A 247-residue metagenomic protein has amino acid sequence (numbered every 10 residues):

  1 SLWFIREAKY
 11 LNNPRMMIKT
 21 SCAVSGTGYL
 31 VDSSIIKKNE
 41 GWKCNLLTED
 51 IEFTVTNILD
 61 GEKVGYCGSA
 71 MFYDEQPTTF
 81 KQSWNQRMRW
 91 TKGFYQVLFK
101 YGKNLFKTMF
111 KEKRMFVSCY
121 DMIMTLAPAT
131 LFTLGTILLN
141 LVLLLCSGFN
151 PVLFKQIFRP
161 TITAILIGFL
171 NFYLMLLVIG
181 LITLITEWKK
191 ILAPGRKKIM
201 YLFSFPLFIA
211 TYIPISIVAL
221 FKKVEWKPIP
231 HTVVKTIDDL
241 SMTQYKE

Functional and structural regions predicted by a protein language model:
S1-C44, M88, Y95, F99: Long helical/loop segments within the catalytic core of UDP-sugar-dependent glycosyltransferases, especially the large
N45, T54-Y73: Catalytic donor-sugar/metal-binding loop of nucleotide-sugar-dependent glycosyltransferases
L47-F53, F94: Acidic donor-binding loop at a coil-to-helix junction in glycosyltransferase catalytic cores that engages
F53-T54, S83: Short, hydrophobic alpha-helical packing/hinge segments within bilobed ligand-binding/sensory domains
E75-K92, P230-V233: Nucleotide-sugar-dependent glycosyltransferase catalytic core
W84-T125: Active-site-adjacent helix/loop segment of glycosyltransferases that harbors family-specific signature motifs
K103-Y120, L145-E247: Juxtamembrane C-terminal module of membrane proteins
F132-P151: Hydrophobic, aromatic-rich transmembrane alpha-helices and their immediate juxtamembrane boundary segments
